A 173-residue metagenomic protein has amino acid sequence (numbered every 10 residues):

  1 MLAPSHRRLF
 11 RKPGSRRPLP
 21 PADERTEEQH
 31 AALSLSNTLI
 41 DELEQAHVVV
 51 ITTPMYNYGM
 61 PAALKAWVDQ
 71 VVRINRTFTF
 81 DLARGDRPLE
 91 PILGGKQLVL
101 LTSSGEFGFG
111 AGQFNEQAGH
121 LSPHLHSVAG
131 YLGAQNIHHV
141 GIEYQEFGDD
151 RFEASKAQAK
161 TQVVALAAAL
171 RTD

Functional and structural regions predicted by a protein language model:
M1-T53, Y58-V68, V72-R76, T161-D173: N-terminal beta1-alpha1-beta2 submodule of the flavodoxin-like/Rossmannoid cofactor-binding fold
S5, Y58-P61, G108-G110, F147-D149: Short catalytic/ligand-binding loop motif for oxyanion handling, primarily in non-cytosolic enzymes, centered on
I51, L98-T102, H139: Structural beta-sheet core signal
M55, S104, E143: Residue-level signal for short, function-critical loop segments
I74-T79, G94, Q135-N136: Short, structured loop/turn "capping" segments at alpha-beta junctions
F80-V128: Short, glycine-/small-residue-rich phosphate/pyrophosphate-handling segment
A111-D173: Glycine-rich phosphate/pyrophosphate-binding loop and the adjoining helix
